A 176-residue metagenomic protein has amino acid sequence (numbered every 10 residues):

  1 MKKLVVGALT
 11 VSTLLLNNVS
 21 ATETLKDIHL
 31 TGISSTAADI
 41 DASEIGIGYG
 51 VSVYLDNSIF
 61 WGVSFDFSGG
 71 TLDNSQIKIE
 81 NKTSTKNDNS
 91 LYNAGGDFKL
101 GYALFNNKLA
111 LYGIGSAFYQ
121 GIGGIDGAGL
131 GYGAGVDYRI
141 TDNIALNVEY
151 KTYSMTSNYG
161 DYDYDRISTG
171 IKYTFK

Functional and structural regions predicted by a protein language model:
M1-L25: Cleavable N-terminal export/targeting peptides
V19-I59, F67, Y119, T174-K176: Short glycine/proline- and aromatic-enriched beta-strand/turn motifs that initiate or cap beta-hairpins
K26-G32, V63-F65, G96-F98, L111-G115 (+3 more regions): Membrane-embedded beta-strand positions of outer-membrane beta-barrel proteins
S34-I40, S68-Y92, A117-A128, S154-D165: Flexible, solvent-exposed loop segments that connect beta-strands
S43-Y49, Y92-F98, L130-A134, D165-T169: Hydrophobic, lipid-facing positions within transmembrane beta-strands of outer-membrane proteins
V51-V53, F67, F98-L104, Y138 (+1 more regions): Residue-level signature of outer-membrane beta-barrel architecture
D56-W61, N106-L111, Y138, D142-V148 (+1 more regions): Repeated loop/turn-to-beta-strand initiation elements of outer-membrane beta-barrel proteins
Y138, D163-K176: Outer-membrane beta-barrel "beta-signal"
